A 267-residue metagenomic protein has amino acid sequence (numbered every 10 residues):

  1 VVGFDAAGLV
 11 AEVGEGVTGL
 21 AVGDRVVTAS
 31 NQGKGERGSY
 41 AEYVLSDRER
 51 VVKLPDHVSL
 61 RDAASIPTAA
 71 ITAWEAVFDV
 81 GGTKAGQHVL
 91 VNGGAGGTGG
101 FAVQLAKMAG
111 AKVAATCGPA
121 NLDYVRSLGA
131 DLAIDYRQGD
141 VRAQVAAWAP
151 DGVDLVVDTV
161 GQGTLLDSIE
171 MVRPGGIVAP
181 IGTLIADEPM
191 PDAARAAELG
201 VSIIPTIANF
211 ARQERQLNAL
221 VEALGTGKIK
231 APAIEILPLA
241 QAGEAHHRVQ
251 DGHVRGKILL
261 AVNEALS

Functional and structural regions predicted by a protein language model:
V1-Q32: Glycine-rich beta-strand-centered segment in the early N-terminal region that forms part of a ligand/cofactor-binding
D5, D24-R25, Y43, H88 (+3 more regions): Residue-level marker of beta-strand positions
E15-G16, V113-Y124, V160-L165, T183-P189: Short glycine/proline-centered loop/turn elements that form peptide/ligand docking sites
G19, A29-G93, S127: NAD(P)H dinucleotide-binding glycine-rich loop of Rossmann-like/cofactor-binding domains, especially the beta1-alpha1
A64-Q138: Mid-domain Rossmann-like dinucleotide-binding core that forms the NAD(H)/NADP(H) cofactor-binding site
D140-D151: Short amphipathic alpha-helix with an adjacent loop that forms part of the alpha/beta core around
Q162-I229, V262-S267: Glycine-rich phosphate-binding loop and adjacent beta-alpha segment of Rossmann(oid) nucleotide-cofactor-binding
K228-P232, G243-S267: C-terminal capping/lid region of NAD(P)-dependent oxidoreductase domains
